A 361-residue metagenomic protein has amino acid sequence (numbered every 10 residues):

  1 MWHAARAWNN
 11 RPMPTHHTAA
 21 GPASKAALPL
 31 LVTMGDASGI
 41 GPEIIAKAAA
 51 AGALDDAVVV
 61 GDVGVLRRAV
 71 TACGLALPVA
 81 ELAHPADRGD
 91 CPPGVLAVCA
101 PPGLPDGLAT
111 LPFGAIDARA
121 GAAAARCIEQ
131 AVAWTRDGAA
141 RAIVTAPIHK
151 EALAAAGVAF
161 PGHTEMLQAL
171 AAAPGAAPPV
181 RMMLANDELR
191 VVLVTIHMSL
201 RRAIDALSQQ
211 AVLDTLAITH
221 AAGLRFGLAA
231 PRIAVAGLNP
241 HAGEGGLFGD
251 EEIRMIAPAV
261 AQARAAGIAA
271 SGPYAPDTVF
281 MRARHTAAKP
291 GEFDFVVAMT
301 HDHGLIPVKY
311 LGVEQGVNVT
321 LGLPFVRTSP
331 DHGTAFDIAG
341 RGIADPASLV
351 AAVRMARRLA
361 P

Functional and structural regions predicted by a protein language model:
H3-E165, A206, Q210-M299, H303-V317 (+3 more regions): Contiguous, glycine/small-aliphatic-enriched amphipathic segments in soluble metabolic enzymes
A57, T164, V180-R181, L189-V192: Small-molecule pocket liners
C73-G74, A171-G175, M198: A broad structural signal for alpha-helix termini and local helix breaks/kinks
A100-G103, A185, I196, P330: Active-site donor-binding loop signature of nucleotide-sugar glycosyltransferases
A169-R181, A185-L189, L321-D337: Short, flexible loop segments at boundaries between secondary-structure elements
L184-L213: Ligand-binding beta-strand-loop-alpha-helix segment within the catalytic cores of soluble metabolic enzymes
